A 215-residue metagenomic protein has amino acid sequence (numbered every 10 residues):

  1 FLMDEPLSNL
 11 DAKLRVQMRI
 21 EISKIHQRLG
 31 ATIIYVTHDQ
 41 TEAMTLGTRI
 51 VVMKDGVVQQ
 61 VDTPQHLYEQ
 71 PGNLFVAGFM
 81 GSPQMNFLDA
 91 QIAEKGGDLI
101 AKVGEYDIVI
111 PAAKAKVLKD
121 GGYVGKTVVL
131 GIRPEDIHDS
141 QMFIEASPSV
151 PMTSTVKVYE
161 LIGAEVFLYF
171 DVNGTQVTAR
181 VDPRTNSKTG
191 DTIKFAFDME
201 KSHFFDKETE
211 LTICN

Functional and structural regions predicted by a protein language model:
F1-F79: ABC ATPase nucleotide-binding domains
T63, D89-Q91, T153-K157: Residues located in well-ordered beta-strands
P64-G81, P134-P148: Short boundary/loop segments of OB/S1/cold-shock single-stranded nucleic-acid-binding domains
Q70-K95, D198: C-terminal boundary and immediately downstream tail of ABC-type ATPase nucleotide-binding domains
E94-D98, Y159-V166, K207: Short, conserved beta-turn/loop elements at beta-strand boundaries and strand-helix junctions
D98-T155, Q176, T185-N215: Glycine/charge-rich catalytic "coupling/switch" loops of P-loop NTPases
